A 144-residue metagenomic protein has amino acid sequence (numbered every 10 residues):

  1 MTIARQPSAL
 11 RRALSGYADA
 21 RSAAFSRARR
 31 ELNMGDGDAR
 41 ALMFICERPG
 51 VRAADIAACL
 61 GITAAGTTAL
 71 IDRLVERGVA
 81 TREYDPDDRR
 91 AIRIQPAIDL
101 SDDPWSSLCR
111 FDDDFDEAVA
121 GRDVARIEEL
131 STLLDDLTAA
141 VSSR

Functional and structural regions predicted by a protein language model:
M1, V124-R144: C-terminal regulatory/oligomerization modules of transcriptional regulators
M1-L32, R93-P96, A125: N-terminal leader segment of winged-helix/HTH proteins
R5-S8, L32, D36, V51 (+4 more regions): Residues at secondary-structure transition points
Y17-R21, L60, D103-V119, L137 (+1 more regions): Alpha-helical linker/hinge and terminal dimerization helices associated with HTH transcriptional regulators
A24-T63: N-terminal helix-turn-helix DNA-binding core of bacterial DNA-binding proteins
G50-I94: Canonical helix-turn-helix DNA-binding module
V75-E128: Charged, amphipathic alpha-helical coiled-coil/dimerization segments
